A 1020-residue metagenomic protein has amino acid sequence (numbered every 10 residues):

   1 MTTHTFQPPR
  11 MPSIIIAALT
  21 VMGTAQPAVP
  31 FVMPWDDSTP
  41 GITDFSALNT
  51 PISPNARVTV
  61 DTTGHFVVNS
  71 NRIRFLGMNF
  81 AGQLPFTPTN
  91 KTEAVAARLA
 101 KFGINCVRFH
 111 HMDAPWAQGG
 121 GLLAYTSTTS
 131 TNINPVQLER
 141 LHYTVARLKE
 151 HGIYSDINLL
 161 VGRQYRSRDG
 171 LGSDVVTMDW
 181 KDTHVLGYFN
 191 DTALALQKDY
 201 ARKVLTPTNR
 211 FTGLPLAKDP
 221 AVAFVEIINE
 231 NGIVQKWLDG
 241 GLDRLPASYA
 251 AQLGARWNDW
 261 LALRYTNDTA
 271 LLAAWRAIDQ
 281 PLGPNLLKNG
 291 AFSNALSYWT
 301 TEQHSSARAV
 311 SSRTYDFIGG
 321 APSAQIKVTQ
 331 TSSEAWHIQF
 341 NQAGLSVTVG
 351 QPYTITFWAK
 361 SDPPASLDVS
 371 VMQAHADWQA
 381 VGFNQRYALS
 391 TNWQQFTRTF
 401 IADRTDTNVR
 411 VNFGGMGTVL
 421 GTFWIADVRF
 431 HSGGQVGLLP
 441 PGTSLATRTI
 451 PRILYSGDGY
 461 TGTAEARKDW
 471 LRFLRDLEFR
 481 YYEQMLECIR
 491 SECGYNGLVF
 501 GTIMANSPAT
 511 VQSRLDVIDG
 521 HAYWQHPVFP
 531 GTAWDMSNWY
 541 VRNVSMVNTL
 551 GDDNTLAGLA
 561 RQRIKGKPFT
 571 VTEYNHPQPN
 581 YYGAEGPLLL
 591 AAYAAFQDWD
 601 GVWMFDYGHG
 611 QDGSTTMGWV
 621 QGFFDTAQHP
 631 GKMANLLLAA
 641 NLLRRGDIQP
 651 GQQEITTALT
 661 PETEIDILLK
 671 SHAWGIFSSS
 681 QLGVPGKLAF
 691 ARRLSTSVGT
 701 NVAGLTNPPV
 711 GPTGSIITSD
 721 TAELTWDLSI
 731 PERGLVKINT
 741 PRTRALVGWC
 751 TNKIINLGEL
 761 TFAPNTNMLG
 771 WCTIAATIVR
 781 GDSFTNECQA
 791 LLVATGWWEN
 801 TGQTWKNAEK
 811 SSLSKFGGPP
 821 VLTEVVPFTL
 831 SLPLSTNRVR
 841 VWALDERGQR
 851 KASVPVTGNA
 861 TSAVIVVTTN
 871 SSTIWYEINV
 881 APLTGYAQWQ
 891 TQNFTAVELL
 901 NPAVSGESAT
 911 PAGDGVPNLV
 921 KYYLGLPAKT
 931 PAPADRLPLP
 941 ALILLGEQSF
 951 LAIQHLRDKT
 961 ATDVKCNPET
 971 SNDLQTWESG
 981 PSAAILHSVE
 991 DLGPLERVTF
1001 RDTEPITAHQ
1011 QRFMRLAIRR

Functional and structural regions predicted by a protein language model:
A28-G172, V176-D179, K198-R210, S323-V328 (+2 more regions): Active-site-adjacent substrate/metal-binding segments within catalytic domains of carbohydrate-active enzymes
E150-N289, S297-Y298, T422-Q525, T555-L556 (+3 more regions): Active-site region of glycoside hydrolase catalytic domains
R244-A255, F529-P530, W599, F605-H672 (+1 more regions): Aromatic-rich peripheral "rim/lid" segments of glycoside hydrolase catalytic domains that contact and position glycan
T269, I278-T449: Extracellular and organelle-lumenal recognition/adhesion modules and their flexible linkers in secreted
A522, P579-W619: Substrate-binding cleft of secreted/luminal carbohydrate-active enzymes
A640-N641, R645-A843, A860: Long, low-hydrophobicity ectodomains and other hydrophilic envelope-associated domains
V826-V867, T960-I985: Proteolytic-maturation and junctional protease-sensitive modules
P882-R1020: Short, composition-biased motifs enriched in small/polar/acidic residues
